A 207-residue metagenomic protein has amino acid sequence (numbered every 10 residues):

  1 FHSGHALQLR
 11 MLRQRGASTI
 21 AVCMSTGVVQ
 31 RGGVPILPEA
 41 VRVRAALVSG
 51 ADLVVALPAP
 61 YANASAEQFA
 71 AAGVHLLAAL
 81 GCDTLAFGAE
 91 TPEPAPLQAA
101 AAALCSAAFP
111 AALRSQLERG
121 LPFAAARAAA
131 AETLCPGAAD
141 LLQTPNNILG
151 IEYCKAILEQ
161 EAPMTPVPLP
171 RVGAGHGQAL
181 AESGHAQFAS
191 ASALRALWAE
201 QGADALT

Functional and structural regions predicted by a protein language model:
F1-E39: N-terminal catalytic cores of NTP/NDP-binding nucleotidyl/phosphoryl-transfer enzymes
G4, V41, P145-L149: A generic structural signal for residues located within well-ordered alpha-helices of large catalytic or ligand-binding
R13, L47, L77-A78: Non-catalytic positions within long, well-ordered alpha-helices that form the structural scaffold/packing of enzyme
S18, D52, D83: Receiver (REC) domain switch/active-site residues of two-component response regulators
G32-I36, R44, H75: Core alpha/beta nucleotide-donor-binding catalytic domains of modification enzymes
P35-R42, A66-A70: Glycine-rich, highly charged phosphate/nucleotide-binding loops
V43-P58: A glycine-rich helix N-cap at a beta->alpha junction
A56-T207: Active-site cores that bind ATP or allylic diphosphates and position pyrophosphate for catalysis
